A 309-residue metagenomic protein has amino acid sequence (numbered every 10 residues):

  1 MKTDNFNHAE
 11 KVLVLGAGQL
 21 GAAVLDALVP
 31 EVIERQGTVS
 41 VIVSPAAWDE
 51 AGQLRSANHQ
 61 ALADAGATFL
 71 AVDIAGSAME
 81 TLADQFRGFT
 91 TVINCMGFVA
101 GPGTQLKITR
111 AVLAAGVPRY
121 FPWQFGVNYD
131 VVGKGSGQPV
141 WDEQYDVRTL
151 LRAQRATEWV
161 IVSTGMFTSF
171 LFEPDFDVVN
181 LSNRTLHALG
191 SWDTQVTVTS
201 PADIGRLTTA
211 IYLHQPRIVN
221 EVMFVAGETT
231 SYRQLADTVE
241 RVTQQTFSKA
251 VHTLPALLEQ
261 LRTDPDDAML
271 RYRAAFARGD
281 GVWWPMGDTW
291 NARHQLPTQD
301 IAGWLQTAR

Functional and structural regions predicted by a protein language model:
K2-A57, A115, V127-S248, L257-D264: Oxidoreductase cofactor-interface core, primarily capturing Rossmann-like NAD(P)-dependent enzymes
K11, T90-T91, R119: Structural motif
E50-A115, D130-V132: NAD(P)H-binding glycine-rich loop region in Rossmannoid oxidoreductase-like domains and their noncatalytic homologs
F69, R119, E158-W159: Hydrophobic beta-strand scaffold residues
A83, P201-T209, T298-Q306: Short, amphipathic alpha-helical "lid/cap" segments that border enzyme active or binding sites
C95, W123, G165: Conserved residues at the C-terminal ends of beta-strands
P118-Q124: Short beta-strand elements of ligand-binding domains
L254-R309: A hydrophobic C-terminal alpha-helical subdomain
